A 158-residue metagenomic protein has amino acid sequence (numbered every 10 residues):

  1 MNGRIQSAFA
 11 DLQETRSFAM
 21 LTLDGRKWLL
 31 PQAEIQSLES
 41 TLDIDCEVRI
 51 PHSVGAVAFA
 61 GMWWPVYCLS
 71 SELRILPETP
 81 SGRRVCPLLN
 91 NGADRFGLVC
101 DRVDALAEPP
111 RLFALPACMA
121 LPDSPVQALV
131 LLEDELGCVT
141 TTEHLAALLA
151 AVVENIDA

Functional and structural regions predicted by a protein language model:
M1-A158: An acidic, low-aromatic, low-complexity terminal/linker signal
